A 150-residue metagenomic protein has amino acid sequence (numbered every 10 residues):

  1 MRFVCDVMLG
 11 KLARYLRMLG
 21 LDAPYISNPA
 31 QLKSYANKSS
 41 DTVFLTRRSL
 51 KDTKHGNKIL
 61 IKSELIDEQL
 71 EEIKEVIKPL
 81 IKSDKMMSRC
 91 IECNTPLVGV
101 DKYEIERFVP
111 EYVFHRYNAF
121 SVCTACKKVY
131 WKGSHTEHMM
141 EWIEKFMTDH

Functional and structural regions predicted by a protein language model:
M1-K85: Long, charged N-terminal interaction/targeting segments
K38, I143-H150: Short, intrinsically disordered terminal segments enriched in charged and Pro/Gly residues
K74-E75, E92, P96: Structured, non-catalytic alpha/beta "coupling" segments that mediate domain-domain communication and provide generic
S83-M87, R116-A119: Short metal-coordination and nucleic-acid-contact micro-motifs, chiefly zinc-binding Cys/His arrays
C90-C93, C123-C126: Short cysteine-rich clusters marking metal-coordination/redox-active sites
T95-G99, W131: Short functional micro-motifs and their immediate structural scaffolds
D101-F108, S134-W142: Short cysteine/histidine-rich zinc-coordinating motifs and their immediately flanking basic loops
R107-F120: Short linker/helix segments within small regulatory modules
